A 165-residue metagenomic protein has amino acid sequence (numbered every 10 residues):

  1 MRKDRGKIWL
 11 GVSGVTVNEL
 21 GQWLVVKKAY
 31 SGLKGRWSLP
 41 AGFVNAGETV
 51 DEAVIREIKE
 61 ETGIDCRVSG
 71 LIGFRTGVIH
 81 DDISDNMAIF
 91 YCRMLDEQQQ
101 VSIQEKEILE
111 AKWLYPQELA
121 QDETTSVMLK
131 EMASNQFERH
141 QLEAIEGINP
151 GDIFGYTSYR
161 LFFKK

Functional and structural regions predicted by a protein language model:
M1-W23: Conserved N-terminal beta-strand and adjoining loop/helix that marks the start of the Nudix/MutT-like hydrolase domain
W9-G11, K34, D85: Short coil/loop residues immediately preceding or within conserved phosphate-binding loops of NTP-utilizing enzyme
G14, L71, F90-C92: A structural signal for short, well-ordered beta-strand segments
Q22-K59, L119, R160-K165: Conserved Nudix-box catalytic region and its N-terminal flanking loop in Nudix hydrolases and closely related
D65-G73: A short coil-to-beta-strand element that immediately follows conserved catalytic motifs
G77-Q100, K112, P116, M132-R139: Active-site-adjacent beta-strand/loop module that shapes the phosphate/pyrophosphate-binding cleft
K106-K165: Nudix hydrolase/Nudix homology domain
